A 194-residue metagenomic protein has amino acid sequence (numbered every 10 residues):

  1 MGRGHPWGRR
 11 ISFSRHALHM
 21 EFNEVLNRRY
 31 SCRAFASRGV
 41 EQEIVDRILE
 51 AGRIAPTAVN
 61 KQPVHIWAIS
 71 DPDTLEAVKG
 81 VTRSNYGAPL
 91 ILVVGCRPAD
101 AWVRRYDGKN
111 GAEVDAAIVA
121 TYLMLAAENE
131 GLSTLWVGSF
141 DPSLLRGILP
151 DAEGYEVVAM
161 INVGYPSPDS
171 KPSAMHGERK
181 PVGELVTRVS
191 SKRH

Functional and structural regions predicted by a protein language model:
F22-G39, I44, A159-H194: C-terminal helix-cap and adjacent tail motif
I44-E50, I54-V119: Glycine/small-residue-rich phosphate/adenosyl-binding loop
L125-E128: Short hydrophobic alpha-helices that are characteristic scaffold elements of the AMP-binding
G131: Structured binding elements
L145-V158: Short, electropositive alpha-helical surface patch
